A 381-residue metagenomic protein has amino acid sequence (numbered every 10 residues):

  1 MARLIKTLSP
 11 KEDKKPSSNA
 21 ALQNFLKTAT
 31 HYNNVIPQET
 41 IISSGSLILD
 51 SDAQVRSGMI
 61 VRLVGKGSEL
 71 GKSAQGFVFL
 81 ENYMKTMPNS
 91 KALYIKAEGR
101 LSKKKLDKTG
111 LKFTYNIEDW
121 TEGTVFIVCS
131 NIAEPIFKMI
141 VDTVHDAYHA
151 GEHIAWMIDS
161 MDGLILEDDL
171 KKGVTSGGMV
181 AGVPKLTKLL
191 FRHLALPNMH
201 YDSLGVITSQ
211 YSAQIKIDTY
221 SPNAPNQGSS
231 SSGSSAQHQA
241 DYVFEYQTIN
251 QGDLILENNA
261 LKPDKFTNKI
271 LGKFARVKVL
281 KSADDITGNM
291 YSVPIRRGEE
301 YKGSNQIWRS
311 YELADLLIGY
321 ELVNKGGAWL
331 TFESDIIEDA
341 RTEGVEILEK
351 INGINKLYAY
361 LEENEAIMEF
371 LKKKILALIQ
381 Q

Functional and structural regions predicted by a protein language model:
R3-D119: The Walker A/P-loop phosphate-binding site
S18, I41, G45, M59 (+17 more regions): Helical mechanochemical/support elements of P-loop NTPase systems and associated helical scaffolds
A53-R56, Y83-P88, K112-Y115, H145-G151 (+2 more regions): Conserved catalytic network of the ASCE P-loop NTPase/AAA+ motor domain
K66, T86-M179, P184: Conserved inter-motif catalytic segment of the P-loop NTP-binding fold
Y83, M87, F113, V144-Y148 (+10 more regions): Conserved NTP-handling cores and scaffolds of large molecular machines
Y94, W156-I158, V206-T208, E245 (+1 more regions): A structural signal for short, well-ordered beta-strand segments and their strand-loop junctions that often border
V180-Y320: Phosphate-binding/switch region of NTP-binding enzymes
A328-Q381: Terminal-proximal interaction/regulatory segments of ATP-powered molecular machines
